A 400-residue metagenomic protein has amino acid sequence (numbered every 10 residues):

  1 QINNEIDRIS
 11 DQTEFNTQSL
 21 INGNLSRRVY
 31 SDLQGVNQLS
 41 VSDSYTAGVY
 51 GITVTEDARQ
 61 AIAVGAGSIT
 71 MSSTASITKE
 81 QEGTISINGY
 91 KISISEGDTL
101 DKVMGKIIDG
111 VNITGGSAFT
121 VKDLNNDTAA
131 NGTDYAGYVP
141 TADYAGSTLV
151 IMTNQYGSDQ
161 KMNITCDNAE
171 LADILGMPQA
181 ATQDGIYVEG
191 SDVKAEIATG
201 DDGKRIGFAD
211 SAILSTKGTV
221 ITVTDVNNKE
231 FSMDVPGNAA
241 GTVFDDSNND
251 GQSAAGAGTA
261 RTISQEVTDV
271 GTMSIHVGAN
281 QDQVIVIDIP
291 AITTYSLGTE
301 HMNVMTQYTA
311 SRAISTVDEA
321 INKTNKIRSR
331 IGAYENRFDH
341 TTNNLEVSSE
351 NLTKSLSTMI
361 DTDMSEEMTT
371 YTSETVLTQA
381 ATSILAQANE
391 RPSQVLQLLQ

Functional and structural regions predicted by a protein language model:
Q1, V277, T306-A313, V317-K323 (+2 more regions): Alpha-helical heptad-repeat coiled-coil segments that mediate oligomerization/polymerization in large
Q1-E335, Q397-Q400: Amphipathic alpha-helical coiled-coil/heptad-repeat segments
A381: Aromatic/histidine-rich interaction motifs
